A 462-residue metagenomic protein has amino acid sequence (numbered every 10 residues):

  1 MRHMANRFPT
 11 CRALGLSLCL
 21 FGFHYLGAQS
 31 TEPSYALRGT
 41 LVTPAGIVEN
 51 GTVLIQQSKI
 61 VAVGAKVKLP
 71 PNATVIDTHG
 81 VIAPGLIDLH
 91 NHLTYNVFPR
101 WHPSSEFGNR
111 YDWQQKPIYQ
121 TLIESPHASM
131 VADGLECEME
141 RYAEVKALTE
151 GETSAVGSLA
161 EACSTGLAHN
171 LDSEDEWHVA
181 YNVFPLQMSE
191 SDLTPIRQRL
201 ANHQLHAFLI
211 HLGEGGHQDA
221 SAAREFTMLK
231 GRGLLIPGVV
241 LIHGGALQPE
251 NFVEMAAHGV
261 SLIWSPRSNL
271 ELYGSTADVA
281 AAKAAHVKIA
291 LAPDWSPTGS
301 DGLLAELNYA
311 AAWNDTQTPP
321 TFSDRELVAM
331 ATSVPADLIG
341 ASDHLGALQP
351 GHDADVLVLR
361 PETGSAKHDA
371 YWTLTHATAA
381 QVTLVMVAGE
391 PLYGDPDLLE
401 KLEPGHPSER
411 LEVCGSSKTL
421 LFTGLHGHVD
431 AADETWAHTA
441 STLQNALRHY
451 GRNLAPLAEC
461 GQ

Functional and structural regions predicted by a protein language model:
R2-G15: Bacterial N-terminal signal peptides that target proteins for export
L16-L20, L26-N72, N91-S154, S158-N182 (+2 more regions): Active-site microenvironment of metallo-dependent hydrolases
K66-A83, D88: Active-site metal-binding motif and surrounding structural segment of the metallo-beta-lactamase
G80, N91-L93, E214, P297 (+1 more regions): Short, glycine/acidic-enriched loop or turn micro-motifs at the edges of active sites
G85-N96, A207-G215: Histidine-centered catalytic micro-motifs
G157-S300, D315-P320: Active-site core of metal-dependent hydrolases
R232-G238, T276-T363, T375-P391: His/Asp/Glu-enriched, well-ordered alpha-helical/loop segment that forms or immediately abuts the divalent-metal
